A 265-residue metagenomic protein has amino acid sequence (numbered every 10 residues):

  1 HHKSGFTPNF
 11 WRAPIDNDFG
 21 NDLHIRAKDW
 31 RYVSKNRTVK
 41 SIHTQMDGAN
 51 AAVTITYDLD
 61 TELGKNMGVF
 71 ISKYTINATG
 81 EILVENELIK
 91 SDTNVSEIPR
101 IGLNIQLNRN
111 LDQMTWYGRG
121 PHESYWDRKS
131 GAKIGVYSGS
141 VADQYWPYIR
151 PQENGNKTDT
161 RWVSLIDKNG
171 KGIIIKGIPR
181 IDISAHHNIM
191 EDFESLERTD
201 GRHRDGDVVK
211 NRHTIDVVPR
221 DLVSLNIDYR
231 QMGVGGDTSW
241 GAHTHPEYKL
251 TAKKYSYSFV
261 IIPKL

Functional and structural regions predicted by a protein language model:
H1-L265: Beta-strand/loop-rich accessory regions of lumenal/periplasmic or secreted enzymes, predominantly carbohydrate-active
